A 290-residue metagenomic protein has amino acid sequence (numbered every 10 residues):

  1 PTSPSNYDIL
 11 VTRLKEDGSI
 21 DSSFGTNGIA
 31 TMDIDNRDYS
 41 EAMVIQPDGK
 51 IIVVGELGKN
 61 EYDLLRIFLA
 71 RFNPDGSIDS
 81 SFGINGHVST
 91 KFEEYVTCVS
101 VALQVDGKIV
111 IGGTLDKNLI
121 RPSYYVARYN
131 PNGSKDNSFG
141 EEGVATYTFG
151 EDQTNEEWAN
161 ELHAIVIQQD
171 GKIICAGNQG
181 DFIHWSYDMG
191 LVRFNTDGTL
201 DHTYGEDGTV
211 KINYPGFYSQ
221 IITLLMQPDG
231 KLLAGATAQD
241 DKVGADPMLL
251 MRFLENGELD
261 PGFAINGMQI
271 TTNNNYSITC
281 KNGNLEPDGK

Functional and structural regions predicted by a protein language model:
P1-K290: Extracytoplasmic mature domains of secreted or surface-exposed proteins
